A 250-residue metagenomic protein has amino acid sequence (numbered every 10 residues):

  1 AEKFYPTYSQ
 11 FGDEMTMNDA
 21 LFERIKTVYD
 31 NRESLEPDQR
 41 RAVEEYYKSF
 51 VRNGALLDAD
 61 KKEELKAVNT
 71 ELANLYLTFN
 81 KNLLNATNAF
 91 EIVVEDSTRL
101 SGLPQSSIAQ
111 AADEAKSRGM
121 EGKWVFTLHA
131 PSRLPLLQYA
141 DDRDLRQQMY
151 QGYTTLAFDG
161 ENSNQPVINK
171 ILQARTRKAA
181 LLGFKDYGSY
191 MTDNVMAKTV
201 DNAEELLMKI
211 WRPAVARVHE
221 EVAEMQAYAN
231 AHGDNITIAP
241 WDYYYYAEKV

Functional and structural regions predicted by a protein language model:
A1-F4, I25-A67, V125-P166, K170 (+2 more regions): Short His/Asp/Glu-rich catalytic/ion-coordination signatures at enzyme active sites or charged loops
A1-S106, Q110: N-terminal helix-rich structural modules
A42, N74, K81, A86-T127 (+2 more regions): Active-site-proximal, well-structured secondary-structure segments within enzyme catalytic domains
